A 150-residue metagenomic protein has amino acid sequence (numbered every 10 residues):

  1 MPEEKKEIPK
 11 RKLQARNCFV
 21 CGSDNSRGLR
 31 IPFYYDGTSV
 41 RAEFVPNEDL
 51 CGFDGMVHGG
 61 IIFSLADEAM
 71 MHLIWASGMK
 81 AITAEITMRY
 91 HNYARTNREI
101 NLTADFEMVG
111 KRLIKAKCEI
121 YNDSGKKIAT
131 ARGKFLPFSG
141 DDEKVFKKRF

Functional and structural regions predicted by a protein language model:
M1-E43, N47-E48: Non-catalytic linker/capping segments at the edges of enzyme domains
M1-P9, L13, R95-T96, E107-F150: HotDog/MaoC-like acyl-thioester-processing domains
Q14-A15, R27-L29, T38-V40, G59 (+3 more regions): A generic structural signal for short beta-strands and their flanking turns/coil linkers
Y34-D36, D105-V109: Short beta-strand micro-motifs enriched in acidic
R41-L65: A conserved, well-ordered hydrophobic junction motif at loop->secondary-structure transitions
F44-P46, Y90, P137: Hydrophobic residues in beta-strands and at strand termini
E68-N101, F106, R132: Hydrophobic beta-strand-centered segment that forms part of the acyl-chain substrate-binding groove
